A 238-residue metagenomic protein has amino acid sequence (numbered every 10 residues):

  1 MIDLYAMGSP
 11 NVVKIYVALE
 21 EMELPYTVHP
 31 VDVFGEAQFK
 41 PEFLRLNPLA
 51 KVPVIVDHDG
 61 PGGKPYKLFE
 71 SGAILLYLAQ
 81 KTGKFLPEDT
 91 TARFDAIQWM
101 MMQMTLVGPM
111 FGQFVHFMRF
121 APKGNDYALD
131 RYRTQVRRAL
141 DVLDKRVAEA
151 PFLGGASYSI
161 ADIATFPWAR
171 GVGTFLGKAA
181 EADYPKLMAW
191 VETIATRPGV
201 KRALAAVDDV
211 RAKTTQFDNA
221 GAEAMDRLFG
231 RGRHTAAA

Functional and structural regions predicted by a protein language model:
M1-T134, T235-A238: GST-like domain detector, emphasizing the conserved glutathione-binding G-site in the N-terminal thioredoxin-like
P10, A73, R170, P198-G199: Alpha-helix/helix-capping structural signal
D32, I160, V207-D208: Short, solvent-exposed turn/loop segments enriched in Gly/Ser/Thr/Pro and often Arg
R45, T196, A205: Phosphate-coordinating loops and pocket residues in cytosolic domains that bind phosphorylated ligands
A79, W168-A169, L204: Active-site-flanking alpha-helical
M100-P198, A236-A238: GST-like fold's C-terminal all-alpha helical module
V207-A238: Acidic/histidine-enriched, glycine/proline-rich intrinsically disordered or flexible terminal extensions
